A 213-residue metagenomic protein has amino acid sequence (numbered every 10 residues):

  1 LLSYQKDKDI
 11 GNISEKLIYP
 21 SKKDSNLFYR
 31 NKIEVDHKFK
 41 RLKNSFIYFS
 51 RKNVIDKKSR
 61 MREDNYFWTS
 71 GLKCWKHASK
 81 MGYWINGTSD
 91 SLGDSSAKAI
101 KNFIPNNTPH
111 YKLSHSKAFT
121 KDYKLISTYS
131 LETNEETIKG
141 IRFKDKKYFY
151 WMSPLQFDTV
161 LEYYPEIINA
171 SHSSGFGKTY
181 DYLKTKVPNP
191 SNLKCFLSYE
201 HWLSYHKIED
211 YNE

Functional and structural regions predicted by a protein language model:
L1-E213: Signature of uroporphyrinogen-III synthase
